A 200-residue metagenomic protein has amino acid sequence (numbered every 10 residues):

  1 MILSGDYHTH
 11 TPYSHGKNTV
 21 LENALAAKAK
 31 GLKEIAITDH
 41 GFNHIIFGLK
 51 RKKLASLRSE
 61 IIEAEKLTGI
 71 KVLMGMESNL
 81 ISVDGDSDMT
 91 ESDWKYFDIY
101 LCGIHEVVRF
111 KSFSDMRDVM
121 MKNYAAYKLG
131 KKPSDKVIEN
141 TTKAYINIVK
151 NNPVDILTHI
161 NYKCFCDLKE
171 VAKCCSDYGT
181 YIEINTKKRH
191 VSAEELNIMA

Functional and structural regions predicted by a protein language model:
M1-H8, M116-M121: N-terminal small/glycine-rich loop or linker at the start of catalytic domains across soluble metabolic enzymes
S4-S14, I37-F42, L157-N161: Histidine-centered catalytic micro-motifs
Y13-R51: Metal-associated gating/positioning segment near the N- to mid-region
H15-T19, C166-A172, V191-A200: Histidine/acidic-residue-rich catalytic or RNA/ligand-binding cores of hydrolases and nuclease-related proteins
A27, E65, C175, M199-A200: A generic structural signal for well-ordered alpha-helical segments
A36-I37, L101, T158, E183: Conserved beta-strand positions in the central sheet of alpha/beta enzyme cores
F47-Y178: Extended substrate/RNA-proximal surfaces in nucleic-acid metabolism proteins
G179-V191: His/Asp/Glu-enriched short active-site or ligand-binding loop at hydrolase and phosphoryl-transfer sites
